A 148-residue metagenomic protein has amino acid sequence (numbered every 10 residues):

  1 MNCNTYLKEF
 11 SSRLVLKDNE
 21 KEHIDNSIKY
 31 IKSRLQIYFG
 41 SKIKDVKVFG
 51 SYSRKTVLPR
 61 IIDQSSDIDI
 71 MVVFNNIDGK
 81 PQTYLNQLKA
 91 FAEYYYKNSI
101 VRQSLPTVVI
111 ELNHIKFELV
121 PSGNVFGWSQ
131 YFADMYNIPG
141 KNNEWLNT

Functional and structural regions predicted by a protein language model:
M1-S65, I77-Y84, V108: N-terminal regions immediately upstream of nucleotidyltransferase
K32-L35, L85-M135: Conserved catalytic core of two-metal-ion nucleotidyltransferases
D69: Acidic Asp/Glu-based divalent-cation binding sites
V72-N76: Short beta-strand-to-loop capping motifs
Q130-T148: Aromatic/basic-lined ligand-recognition segments that form π-stacking hydrophobic pockets flanked by Lys/Arg to engage
